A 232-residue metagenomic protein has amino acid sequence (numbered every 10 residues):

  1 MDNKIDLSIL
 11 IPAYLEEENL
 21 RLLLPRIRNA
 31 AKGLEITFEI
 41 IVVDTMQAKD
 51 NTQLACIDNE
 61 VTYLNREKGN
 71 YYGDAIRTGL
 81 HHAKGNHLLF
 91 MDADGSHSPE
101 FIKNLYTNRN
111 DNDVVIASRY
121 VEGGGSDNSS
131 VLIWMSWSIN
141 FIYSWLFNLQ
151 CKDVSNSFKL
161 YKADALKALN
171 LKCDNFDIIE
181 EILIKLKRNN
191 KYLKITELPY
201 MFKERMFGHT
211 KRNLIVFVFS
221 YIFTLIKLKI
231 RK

Functional and structural regions predicted by a protein language model:
M1-D6, E18, N104, S144 (+2 more regions): Hydrophobic helical membrane-anchoring modules
D6-S8, E39: Cell-envelope/extracellular polymer assembly enzymes that use nucleotide-activated donors
E16-A31: Short, well-formed alpha-helical segments that are part of the catalytic scaffolds of diverse glycosyltransferases
E16-L20, A48, S98: Donor nucleotide-sugar binding loop of glycosyltransferases
L24, R28, I36-Q47, L64-R66: Short beta-strand/loop segment that forms part of the nucleotide-sugar
D44-T52, G95: A conserved acidic beta->alpha catalytic loop
R66-H82, H87, P99-F176, R205-I222: Acceptor/aglycone-binding surface of glycosyltransferases and processive sugar-polymer synthases
